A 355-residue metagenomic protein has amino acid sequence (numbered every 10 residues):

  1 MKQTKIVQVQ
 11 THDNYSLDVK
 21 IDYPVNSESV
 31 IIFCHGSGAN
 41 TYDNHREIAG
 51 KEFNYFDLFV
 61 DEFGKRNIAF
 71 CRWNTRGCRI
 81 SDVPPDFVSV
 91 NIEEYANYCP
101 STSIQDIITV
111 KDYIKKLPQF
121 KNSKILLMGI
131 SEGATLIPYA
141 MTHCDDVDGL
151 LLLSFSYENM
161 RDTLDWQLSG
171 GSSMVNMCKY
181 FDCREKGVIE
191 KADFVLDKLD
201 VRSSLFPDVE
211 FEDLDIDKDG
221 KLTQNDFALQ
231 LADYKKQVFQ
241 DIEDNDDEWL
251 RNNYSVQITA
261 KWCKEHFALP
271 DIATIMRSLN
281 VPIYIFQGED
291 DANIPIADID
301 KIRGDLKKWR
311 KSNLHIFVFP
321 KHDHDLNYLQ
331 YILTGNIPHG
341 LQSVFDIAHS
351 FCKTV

Functional and structural regions predicted by a protein language model:
M1-N26: N-terminal cap/lid segment of alpha/beta-hydrolase-fold proteins
V25-F63: Short, surface-exposed "cap/lid" segments of acyl-processing enzymes
P84-D86, I92-P118: Alpha/beta-hydrolase active-site loop
Y113-S172: Primarily recognizes the serine-hydrolase "nucleophile elbow" in alpha/beta-hydrolase and SGNH/GDSL folds
L153-I275: Accessory cap/linker subdomain of secreted extracellular hydrolases
L222, A292-D298: Conserved alpha/beta-hydrolase "acid-adjacent" motif
L279, I285-Q287, D291: Short beta-strand/loop motif that positions the catalytic acidic residue of the alpha/beta-hydrolase fold
H315, P320-V355: Catalytic active-site module of serine/aspartate enzymes centered on a nucleophile-bearing elbow/loop
